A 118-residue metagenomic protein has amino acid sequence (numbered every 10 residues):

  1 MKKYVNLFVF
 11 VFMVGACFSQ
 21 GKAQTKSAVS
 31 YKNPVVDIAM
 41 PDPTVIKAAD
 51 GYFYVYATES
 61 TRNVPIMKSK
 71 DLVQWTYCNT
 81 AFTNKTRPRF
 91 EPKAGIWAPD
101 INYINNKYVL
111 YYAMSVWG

Functional and structural regions predicted by a protein language model:
M1-T25: Bacterial Sec-dependent N-terminal signal peptides
Q20-G118: Carbohydrate-active catalytic/glycan-binding domains of CAZyme proteins, especially the secreted or lumenal ectodomains
